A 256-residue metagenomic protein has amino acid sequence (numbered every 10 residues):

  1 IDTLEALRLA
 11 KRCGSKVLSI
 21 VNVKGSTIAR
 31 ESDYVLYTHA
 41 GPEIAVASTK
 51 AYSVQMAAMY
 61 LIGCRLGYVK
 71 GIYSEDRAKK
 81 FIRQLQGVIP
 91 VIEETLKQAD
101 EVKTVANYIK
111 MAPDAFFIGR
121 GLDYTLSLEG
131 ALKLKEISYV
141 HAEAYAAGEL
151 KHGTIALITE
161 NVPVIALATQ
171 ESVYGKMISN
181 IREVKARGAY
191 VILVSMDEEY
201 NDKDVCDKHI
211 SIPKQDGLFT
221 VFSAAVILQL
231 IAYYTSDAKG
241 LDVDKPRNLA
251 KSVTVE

Functional and structural regions predicted by a protein language model:
I1-E256: A SIS-like phosphosugar-recognition module
